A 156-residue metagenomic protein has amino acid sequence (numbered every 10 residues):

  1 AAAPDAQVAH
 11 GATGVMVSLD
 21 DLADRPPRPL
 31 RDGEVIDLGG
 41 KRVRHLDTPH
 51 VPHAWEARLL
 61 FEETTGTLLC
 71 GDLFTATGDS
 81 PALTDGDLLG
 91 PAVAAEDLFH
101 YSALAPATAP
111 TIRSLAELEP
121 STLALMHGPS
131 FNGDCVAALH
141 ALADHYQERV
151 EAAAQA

Functional and structural regions predicted by a protein language model:
A1-I36, D144: Active-site HxH/HxHxD metal-binding segment of metal-dependent hydrolases
A6, N132-A156: Short acidic, glycine/proline-enriched helix-loop-strand junctions
A6-G11, G33-I36, L69-D72, V93-A95 (+1 more regions): Glycine-rich loops and low-complexity Gly/Arg-rich segments that provide flexible linkers or classic glycine-based
Q7-A9, R44, A124: A structural signal for isolated positions on well-ordered beta-strands in alpha/beta enzyme cores
G33-L38, V51-H53: A short acidic, often aromatic-flanked loop/helix-cap motif at beta-alpha or helix-coil junctions that lines enzyme
V35-R44, T64-T67: Beta-strand-turn-beta hairpins that frame and shape the catalytic cleft of phosphate-ester-processing enzymes
H50-L125, P129-V136, D144-Y146: Metallo-beta-lactamase
